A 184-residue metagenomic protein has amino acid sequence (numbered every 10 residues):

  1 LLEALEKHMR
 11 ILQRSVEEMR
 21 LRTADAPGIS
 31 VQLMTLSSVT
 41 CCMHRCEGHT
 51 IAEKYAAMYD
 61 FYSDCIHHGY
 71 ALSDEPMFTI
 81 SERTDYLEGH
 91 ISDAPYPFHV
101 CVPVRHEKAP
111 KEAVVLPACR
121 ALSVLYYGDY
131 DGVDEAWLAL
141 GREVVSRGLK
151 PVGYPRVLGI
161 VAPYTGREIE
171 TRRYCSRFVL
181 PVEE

Functional and structural regions predicted by a protein language model:
L1-E184: A solvent-exposed interaction/effector surface
